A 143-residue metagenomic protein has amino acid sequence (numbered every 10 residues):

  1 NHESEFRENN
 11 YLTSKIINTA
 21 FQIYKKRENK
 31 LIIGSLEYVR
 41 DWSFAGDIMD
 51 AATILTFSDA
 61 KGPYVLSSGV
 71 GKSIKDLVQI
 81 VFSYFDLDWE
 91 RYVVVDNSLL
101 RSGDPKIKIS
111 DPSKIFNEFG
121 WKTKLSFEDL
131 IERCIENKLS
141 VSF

Functional and structural regions predicted by a protein language model:
H2-F6: Conserved catalytic-site region of short-chain dehydrogenase/reductase
R7-E8, L12-F143: C-terminal substrate-binding subdomain of Rossmann-fold SDR/epimerase-dehydratase oxidoreductases
